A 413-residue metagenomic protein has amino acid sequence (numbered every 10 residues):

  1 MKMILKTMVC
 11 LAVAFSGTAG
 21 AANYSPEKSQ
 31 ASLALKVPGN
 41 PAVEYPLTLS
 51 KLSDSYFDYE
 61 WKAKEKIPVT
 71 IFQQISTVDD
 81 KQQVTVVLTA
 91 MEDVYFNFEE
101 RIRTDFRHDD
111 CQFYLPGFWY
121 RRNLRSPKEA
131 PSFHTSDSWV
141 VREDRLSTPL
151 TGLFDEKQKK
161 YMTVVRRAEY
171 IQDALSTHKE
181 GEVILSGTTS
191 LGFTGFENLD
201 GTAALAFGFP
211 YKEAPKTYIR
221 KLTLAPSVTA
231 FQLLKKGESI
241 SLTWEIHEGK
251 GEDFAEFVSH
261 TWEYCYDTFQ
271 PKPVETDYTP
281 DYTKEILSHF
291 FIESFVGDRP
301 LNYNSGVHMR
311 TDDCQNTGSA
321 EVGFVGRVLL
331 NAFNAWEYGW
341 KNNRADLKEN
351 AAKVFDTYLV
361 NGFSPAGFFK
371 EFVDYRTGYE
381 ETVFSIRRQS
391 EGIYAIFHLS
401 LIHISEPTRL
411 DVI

Functional and structural regions predicted by a protein language model:
K2-C10: Sec-dependent signal peptide recognition, specifically the positively charged N-region followed immediately by
A14-G17: N-terminal signal peptide c-region/cleavage motif recognized by signal peptidases
A19-A21: Boundary at the C-terminal end of the N-terminal hydrophobic targeting segment
Y24-N40, T48-K236: Beta-strand/loop-rich accessory regions of lumenal/periplasmic or secreted enzymes, predominantly carbohydrate-active
K28-Q30, P38-N40, K51, L234 (+4 more regions): Low-complexity, Ser/Thr/Pro/Gly-enriched N-terminal "stalk/linker" regions
I240-L242: Short strand-edge motifs at loop-to-beta-strand transitions and within beta-strands of extracellular beta-rich domains
S319-W340, E381-S400: Well-ordered alpha-helical segments within folded domains of soluble proteins
I402-I413: Single conserved hydrophobic/aromatic residue that forms the stacking wall/gate of nucleotide- or nucleobase-binding
